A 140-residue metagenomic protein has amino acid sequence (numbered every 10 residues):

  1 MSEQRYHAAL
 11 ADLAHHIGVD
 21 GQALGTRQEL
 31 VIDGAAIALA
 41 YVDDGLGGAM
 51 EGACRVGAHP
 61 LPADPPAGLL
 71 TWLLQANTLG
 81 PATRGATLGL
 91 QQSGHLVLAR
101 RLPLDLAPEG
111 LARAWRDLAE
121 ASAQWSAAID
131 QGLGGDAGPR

Functional and structural regions predicted by a protein language model:
M1-A40, D44, P81-T83, Q91: Charge-rich, low-complexity N-terminal segments
Q4, A63-D64, P108-A112: Ordered, soluble secondary-structure elements with a strong preference for glycine-centered loop motifs and nearby
L39-A63: A short acidic-to-branched-hydrophobic micro-motif
R55-S93: Short, internal acidic amphipathic alpha-helical interface segments that mediate docking to partner proteins
V56-P60, L102-P108: A generic structural motif
L96-R100: Short, aliphatic-rich beta-strand segments
A114-W125: Long, well-ordered alpha-helical scaffolding segments within enzyme catalytic domains, especially pronounced
I129-R140: Short, highly charged C-terminal tails/helix-capping segments
